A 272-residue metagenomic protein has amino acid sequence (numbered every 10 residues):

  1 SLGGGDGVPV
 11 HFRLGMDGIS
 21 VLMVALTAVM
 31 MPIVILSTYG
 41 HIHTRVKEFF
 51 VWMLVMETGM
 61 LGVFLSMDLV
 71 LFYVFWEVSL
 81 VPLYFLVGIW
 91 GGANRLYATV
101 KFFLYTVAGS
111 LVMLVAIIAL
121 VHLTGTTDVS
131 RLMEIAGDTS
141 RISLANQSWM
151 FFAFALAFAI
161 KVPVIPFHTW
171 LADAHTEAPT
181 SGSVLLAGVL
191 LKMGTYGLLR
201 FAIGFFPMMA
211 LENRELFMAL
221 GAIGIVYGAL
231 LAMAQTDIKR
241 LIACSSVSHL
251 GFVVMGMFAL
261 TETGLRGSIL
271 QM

Functional and structural regions predicted by a protein language model:
S1-V51, T126-G137: Transmembrane helix-loop-helix hairpins at membrane boundaries of multipass inner-membrane proteins
I33-H41, T58-V70, L83-M272: Hydrophobic transmembrane alpha-helices and their helix-loop junctions in integral membrane proteins
E77: Short phosphate-coordinating micro-motif centered on Lys-Gly-acidic
